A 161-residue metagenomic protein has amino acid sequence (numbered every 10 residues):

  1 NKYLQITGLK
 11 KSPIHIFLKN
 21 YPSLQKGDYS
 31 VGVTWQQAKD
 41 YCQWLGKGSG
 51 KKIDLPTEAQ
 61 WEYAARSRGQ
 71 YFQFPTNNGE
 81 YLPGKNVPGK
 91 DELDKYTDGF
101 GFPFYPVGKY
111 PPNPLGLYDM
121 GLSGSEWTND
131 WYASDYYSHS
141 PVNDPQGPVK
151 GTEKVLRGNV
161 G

Functional and structural regions predicted by a protein language model:
N1-Y3: Short, solvent-exposed beta-strand-terminating loops
I6: Basic/Trp-rich segment in TM-proximal cytosolic loops or flexible interdomain/linker regions
K10, H15-G161: Functional-site microenvironments in short loops/helix caps that host divalent-cation chemistry
